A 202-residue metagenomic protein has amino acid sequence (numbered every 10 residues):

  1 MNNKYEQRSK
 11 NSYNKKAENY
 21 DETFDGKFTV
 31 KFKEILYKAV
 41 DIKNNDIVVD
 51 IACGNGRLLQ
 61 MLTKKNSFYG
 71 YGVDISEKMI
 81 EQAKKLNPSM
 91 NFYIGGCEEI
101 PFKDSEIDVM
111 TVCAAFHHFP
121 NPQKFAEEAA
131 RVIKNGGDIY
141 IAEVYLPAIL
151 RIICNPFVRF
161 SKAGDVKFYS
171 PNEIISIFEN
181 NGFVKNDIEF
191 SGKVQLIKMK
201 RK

Functional and structural regions predicted by a protein language model:
M1-D41, R57-M61, M79-Q82, C154-F157 (+1 more regions): Conserved class I S-adenosyl-L-methionine
K4-R8, T23, L58, Y140-N181 (+1 more regions): C-terminal alpha-helical "lid/dimerization" subdomain adjacent to the S-adenosyl-L-methionine
I47, G136-D138: Short glycine-centered segments of the SAM/dcSAM-binding site in methyltransferase folds
V49-I51, N55-E99: Class I SAM-dependent methyltransferase SAM/SAH-binding core
T111: A conserved beta-strand element that flanks and buttresses the S-adenosyl-L-methionine
A114-A115: Short catalytic micro-motifs in class I SAM-dependent methyltransferases
Q123-N135: A short glycine-rich, Lys/Arg-flanked "PGG" loop and its adjoining helix->strand segment in the class I
K198-K202: C-terminal lobe and adjacent flexible extensions of AdoMet/dcAdoMet transferase-like proteins
